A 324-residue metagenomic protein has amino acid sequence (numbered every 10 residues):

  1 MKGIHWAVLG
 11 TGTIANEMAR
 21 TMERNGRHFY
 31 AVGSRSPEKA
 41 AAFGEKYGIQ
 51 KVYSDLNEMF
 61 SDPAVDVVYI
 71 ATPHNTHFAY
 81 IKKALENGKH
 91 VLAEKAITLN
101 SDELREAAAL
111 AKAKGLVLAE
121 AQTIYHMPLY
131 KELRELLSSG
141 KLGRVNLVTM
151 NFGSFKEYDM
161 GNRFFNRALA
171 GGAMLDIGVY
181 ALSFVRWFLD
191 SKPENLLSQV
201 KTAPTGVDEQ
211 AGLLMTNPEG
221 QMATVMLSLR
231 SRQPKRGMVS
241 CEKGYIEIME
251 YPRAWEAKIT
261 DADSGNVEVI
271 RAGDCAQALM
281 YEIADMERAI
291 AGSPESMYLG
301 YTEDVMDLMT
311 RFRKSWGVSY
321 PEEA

Functional and structural regions predicted by a protein language model:
M1, V67-Y69, P218, D285-A324: C-terminal helix-rich "cap/oligomerization" subdomain common to oxidoreductases
M1-Y47, E322: N-terminal Rossmann-like dinucleotide-binding module
M18, Y47-L110: Beta-loop-alpha module in the N-terminal Rossmann-like domain of NAD(P)-dependent dehydrogenases, especially those
Y53, A93, L118-E120, I248: Hydrophobic residues in well-ordered beta-strands that form the structural core
E106-T123, R144-L147: Rossmann-fold dehydrogenase core element
I124-L197, P204: Predominantly a Rossmann-like dinucleotide-binding segment in NAD(P)-dependent oxidoreductases
S183-E256, I283-P294: Contiguous beta-strand/loop segments that form the cofactor/metal-binding neighborhood of enzyme cores
R271-A284, M297: Active-site loop of classical SDR/Rossmann-like NAD(P)-dependent oxidoreductases, centered on the catalytic Tyr-X3-Lys
